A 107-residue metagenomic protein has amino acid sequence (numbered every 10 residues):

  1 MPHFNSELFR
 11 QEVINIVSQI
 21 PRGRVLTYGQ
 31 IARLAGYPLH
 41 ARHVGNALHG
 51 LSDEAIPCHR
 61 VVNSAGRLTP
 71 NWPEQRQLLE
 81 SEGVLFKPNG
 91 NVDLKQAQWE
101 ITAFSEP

Functional and structural regions predicted by a protein language model:
P2-P107: Nucleic acid-binding interface residues in structured DNA/RNA-binding domains, emphasizing the DNA-engaging scaffolds
